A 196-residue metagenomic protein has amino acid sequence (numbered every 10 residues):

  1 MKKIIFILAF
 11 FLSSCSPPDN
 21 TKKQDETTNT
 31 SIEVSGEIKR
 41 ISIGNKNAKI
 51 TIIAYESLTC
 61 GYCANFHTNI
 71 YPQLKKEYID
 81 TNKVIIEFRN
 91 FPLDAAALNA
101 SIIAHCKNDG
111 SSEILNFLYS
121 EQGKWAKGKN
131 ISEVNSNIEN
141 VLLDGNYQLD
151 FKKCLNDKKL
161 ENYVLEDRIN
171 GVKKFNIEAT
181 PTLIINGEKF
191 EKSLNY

Functional and structural regions predicted by a protein language model:
I4-L12: Sec-dependent N-terminal signal peptides
I7, N47, Y55: Flanking scaffold residues of small Cys/His-coordinated metal-binding clusters
C15-T21, Y55-S57, N140-Y196: C-terminal cap of thioredoxin/glutaredoxin-like
S16-I32: Bacterial Sec signal peptide processing site at the extreme N-terminus
E33-T51: A short beta-strand-turn-helix
S42-G44, K76, K174: Short secondary-structure boundary/capping segments
T51-A54, I85-F88, T182-I184: Soluble periplasmic/extracytoplasmic beta-strand elements of cell-envelope proteins
E56-L58, A64-L143: Structural alpha/beta surface segment adjacent to cysteine/selenocysteine redox centers across thiol/disulfide enzymes
